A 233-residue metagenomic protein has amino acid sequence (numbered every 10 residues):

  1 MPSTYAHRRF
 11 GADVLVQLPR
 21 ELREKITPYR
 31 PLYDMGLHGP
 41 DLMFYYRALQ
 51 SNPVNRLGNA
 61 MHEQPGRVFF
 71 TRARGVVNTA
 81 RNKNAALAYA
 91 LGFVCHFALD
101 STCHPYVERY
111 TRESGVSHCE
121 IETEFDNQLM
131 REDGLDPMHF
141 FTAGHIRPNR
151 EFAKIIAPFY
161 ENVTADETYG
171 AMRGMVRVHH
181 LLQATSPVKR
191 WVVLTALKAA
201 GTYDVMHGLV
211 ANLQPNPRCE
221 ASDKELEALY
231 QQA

Functional and structural regions predicted by a protein language model:
M1-A90, F97-A233: N-terminal leader/auxiliary helical segments
